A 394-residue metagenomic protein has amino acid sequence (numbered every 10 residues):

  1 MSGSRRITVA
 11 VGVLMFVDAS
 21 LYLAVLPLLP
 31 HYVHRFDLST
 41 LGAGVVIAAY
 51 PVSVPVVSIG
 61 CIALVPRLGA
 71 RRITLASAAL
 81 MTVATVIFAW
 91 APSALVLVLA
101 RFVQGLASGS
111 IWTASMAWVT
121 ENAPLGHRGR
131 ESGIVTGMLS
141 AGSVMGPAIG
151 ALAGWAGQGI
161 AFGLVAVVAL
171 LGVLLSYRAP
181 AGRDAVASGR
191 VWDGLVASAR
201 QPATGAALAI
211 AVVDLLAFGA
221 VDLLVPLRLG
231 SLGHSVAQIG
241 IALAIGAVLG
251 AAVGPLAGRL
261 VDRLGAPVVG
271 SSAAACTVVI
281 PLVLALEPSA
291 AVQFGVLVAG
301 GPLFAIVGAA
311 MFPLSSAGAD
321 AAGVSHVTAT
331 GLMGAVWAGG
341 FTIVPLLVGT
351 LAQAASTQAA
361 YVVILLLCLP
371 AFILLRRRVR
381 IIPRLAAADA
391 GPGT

Functional and structural regions predicted by a protein language model:
M1-S4, A179-A207: Juxtamembrane intracellular "pre-TM" segments in multi-pass secondary transporters
D37, G69, W90-L95, G233 (+2 more regions): Helix-breaking motifs and short loop linkers at transmembrane-helix boundaries and internal kinks in secondary membrane
V56-P92, V261-L264: Conserved MFS/SLC helix-loop-helix module at the cytosolic interface between two early adjacent transmembrane helices
A84, L95-V103, A291-G300: Paired small-residue
A100-L139: Cytoplasmic helix-loop-helix junction between adjacent transmembrane helices in 12-TM secondary transporters
I111-A123, V307-A321: Intracellular juxtamembrane helix-capping segments at the cytosolic ends of symmetry-related transmembrane helices
I134-Y177: Helix-loop-helix hairpin linking two adjacent transmembrane segments in secondary transporters
A166-A185, F372-V379: C-terminal membrane-cytosol helix-exit motif in multi-pass small-molecule transporters
